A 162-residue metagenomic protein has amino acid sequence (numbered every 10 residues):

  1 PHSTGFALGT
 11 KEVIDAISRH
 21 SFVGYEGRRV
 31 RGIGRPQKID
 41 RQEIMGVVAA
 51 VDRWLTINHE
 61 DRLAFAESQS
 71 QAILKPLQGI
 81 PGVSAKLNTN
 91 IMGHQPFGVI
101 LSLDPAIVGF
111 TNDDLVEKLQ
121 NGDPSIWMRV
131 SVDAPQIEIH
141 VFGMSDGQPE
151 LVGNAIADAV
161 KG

Functional and structural regions predicted by a protein language model:
P1-G82, L87-Q95: Active-site C-terminal subdomain of aminotransferase-like
L74-A159: Conserved C-terminal alpha-helix-loop-beta "cap" of PLP-dependent enzymes that closes/shapes the active-site mouth
